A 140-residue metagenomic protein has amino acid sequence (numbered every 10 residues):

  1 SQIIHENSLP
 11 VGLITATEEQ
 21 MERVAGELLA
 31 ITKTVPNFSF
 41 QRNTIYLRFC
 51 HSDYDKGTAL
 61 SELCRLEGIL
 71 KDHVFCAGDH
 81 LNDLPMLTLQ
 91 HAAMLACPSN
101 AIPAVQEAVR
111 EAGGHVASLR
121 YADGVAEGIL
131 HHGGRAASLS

Functional and structural regions predicted by a protein language model:
S1-A77, L81-Q90: Conserved acidic, metal-coordinating active-site core of Asp-based, Mg2+-dependent phosphoryl-transfer enzymes
F49-C50, G57-S140: Mg2+-dependent phosphoryl-transfer enzymes with acidic/Ser/Thr/Gly-rich catalytic loops
